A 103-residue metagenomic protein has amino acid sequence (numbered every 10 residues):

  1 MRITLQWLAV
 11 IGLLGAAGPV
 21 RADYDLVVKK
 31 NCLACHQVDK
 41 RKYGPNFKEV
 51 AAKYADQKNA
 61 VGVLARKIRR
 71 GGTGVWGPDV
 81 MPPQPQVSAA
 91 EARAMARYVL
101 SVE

Functional and structural regions predicted by a protein language model:
R2-V10: Sec-dependent signal peptide recognition, specifically the positively charged N-region followed immediately by
V27: Flanking scaffold residues of small Cys/His-coordinated metal-binding clusters
K30-V38, M95: The canonical Cys-X-X-Cys-His
H36, R69, L100-E103: Protein kinase-like catalytic domain
Y43-Y54, K67-A96: Axial heme c-ligation environment in periplasmic c-type cytochrome domains
Q57-R66: Post-signal/leader-peptide non-cytosolic segments of secretory proteins
